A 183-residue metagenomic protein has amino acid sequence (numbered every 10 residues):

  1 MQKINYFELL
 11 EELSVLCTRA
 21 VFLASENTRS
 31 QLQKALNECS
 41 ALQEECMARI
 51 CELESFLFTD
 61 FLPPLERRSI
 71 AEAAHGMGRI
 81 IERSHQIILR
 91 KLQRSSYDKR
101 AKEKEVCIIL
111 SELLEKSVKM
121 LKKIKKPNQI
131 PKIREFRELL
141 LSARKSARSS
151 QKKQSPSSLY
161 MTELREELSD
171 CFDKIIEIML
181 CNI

Functional and structural regions predicted by a protein language model:
M1-I183: Cytosolic, long alpha-helical scaffolding segments
